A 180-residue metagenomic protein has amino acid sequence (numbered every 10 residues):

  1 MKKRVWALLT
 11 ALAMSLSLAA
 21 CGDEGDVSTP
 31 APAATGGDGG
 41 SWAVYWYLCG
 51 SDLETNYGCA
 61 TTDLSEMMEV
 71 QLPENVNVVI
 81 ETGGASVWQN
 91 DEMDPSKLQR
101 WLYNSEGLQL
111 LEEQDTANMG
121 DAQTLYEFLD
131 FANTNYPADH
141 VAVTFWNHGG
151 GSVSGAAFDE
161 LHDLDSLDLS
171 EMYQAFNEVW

Functional and structural regions predicted by a protein language model:
M1-L8: Bacterial N-terminal signal peptides that target proteins for export
L8-M14: Hydrophobic helical h-region of N-terminal Sec-dependent signal peptides in bacterial secretory/periplasmic proteins
L16-A20: C-terminal motif of bacterial Sec signal peptides marking the signal peptidase cleavage site
G22-E24: Bacterial signal peptide processing site
D26-P137: N-terminal extension/subdomain marker
G50-E54, G84-W88, N147-V153, L161-L164: Solvent-exposed loop/turn segments at secondary-structure junctions within structured extracellular/periplasmic domains
G150-W180: Cysteine protease catalytic core and zymogen-processing segment of caspase-like enzymes
